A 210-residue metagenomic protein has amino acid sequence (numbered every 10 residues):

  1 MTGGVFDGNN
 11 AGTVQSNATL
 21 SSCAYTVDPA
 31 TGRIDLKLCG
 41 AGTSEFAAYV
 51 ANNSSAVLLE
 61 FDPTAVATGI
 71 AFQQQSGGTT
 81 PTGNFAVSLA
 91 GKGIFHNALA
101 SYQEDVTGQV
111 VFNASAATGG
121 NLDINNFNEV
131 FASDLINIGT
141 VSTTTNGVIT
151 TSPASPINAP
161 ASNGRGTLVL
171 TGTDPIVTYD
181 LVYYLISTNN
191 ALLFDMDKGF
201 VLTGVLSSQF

Functional and structural regions predicted by a protein language model:
M1-F210: Mature soluble binding/inhibitory domains
